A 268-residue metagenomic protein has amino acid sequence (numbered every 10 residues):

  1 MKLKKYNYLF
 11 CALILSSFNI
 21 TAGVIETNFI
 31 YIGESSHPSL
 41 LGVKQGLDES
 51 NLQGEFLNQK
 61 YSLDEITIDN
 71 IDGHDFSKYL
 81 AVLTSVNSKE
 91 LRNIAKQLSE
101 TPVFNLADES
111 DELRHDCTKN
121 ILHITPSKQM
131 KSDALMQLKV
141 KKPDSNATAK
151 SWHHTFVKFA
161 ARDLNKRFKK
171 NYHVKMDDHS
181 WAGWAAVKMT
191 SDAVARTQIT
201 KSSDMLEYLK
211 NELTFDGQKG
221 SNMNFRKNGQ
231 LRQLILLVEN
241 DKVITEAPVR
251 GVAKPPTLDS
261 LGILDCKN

Functional and structural regions predicted by a protein language model:
K2-L3, Y8, T21-N268: Extracytosolic ligand-binding ectodomains
F10-C11, L15: Hydrophobic helical h-region of N-terminal Sec-dependent signal peptides in bacterial secretory/periplasmic proteins
S17-N19: N-terminal signal peptide c-region/cleavage motif recognized by signal peptidases
